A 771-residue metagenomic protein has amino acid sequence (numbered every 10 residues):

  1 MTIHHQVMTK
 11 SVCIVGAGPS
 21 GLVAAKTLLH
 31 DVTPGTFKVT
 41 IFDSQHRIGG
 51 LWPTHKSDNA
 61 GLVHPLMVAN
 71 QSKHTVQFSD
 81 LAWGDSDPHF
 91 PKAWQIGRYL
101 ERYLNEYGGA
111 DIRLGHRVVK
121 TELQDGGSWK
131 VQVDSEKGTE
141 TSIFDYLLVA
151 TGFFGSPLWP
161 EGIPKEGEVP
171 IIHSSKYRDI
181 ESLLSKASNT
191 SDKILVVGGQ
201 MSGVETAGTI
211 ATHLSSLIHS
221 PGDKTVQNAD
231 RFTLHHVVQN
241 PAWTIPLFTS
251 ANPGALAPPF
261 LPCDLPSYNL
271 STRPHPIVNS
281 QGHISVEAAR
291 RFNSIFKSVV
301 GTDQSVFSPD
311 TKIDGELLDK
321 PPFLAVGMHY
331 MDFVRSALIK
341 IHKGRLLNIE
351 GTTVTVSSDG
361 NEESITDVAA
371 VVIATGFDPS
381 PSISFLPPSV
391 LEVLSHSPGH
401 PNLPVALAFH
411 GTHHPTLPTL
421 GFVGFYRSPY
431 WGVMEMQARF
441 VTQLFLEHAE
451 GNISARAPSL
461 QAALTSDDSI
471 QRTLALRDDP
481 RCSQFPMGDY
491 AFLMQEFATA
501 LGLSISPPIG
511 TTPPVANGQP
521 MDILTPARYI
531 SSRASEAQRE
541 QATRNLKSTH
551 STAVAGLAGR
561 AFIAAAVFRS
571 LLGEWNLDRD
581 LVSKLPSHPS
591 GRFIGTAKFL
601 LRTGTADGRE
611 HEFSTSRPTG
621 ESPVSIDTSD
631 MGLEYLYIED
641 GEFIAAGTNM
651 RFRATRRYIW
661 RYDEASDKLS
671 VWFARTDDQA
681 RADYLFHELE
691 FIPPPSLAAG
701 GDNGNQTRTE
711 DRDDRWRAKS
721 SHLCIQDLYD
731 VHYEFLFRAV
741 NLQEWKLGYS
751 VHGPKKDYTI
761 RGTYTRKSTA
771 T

Functional and structural regions predicted by a protein language model:
T9-T40, V196-G199, G203-T212: N-terminal Rossmann-like FAD-binding beta1-loop-alpha1 element of flavoenzymes
V15, S142-G155, I194-V197, T366-D378: Short hydrophobic core segments
S44-R102, D230, V237-T311, R472-T473: Glycine-rich active-site loop/strand segments that organize a redox cofactor
A82, S86-S156, N348-I349: Feature captures the FAD/FMN-dependent oxidoreductase FAD-binding
G84-S86, I96, V149-T225, L234 (+1 more regions): Glycine-rich dinucleotide-binding loop and its adjacent helix/turn
F232-A255, C263, S267, T416-F562: C-terminal, flexible cofactor-proximal segment of oxidoreductases
A374-A449: Glycine/threonine-rich phosphate-binding loop and adjacent beta-strand/alpha-helix elements that clamp
V554-A770: Soluble ligand-binding/transfer domains with enclosed cavities or grooves
